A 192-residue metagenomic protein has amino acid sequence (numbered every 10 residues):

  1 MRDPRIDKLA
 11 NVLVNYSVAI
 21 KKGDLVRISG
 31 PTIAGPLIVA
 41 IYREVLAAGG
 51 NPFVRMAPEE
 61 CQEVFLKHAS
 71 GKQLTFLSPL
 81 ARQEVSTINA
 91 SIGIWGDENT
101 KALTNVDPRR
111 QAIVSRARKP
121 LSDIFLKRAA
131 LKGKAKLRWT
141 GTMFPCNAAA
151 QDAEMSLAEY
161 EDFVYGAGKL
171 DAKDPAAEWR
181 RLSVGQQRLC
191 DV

Functional and structural regions predicted by a protein language model:
M1-V192: Active-site bordering "gate/hinge" segments that shape substrate access to catalytic or cofactor-binding pockets
